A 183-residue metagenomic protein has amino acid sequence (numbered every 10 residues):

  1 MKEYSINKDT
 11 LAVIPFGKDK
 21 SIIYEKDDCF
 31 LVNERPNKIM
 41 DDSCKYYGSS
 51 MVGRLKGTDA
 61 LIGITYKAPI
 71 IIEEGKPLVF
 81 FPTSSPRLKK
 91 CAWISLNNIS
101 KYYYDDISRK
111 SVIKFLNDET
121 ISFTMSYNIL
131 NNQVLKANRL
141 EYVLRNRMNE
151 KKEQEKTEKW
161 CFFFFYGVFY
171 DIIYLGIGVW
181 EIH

Functional and structural regions predicted by a protein language model:
M1-I94, N98-I172, W180-H183: Eukaryotic intrinsically disordered, low-complexity regulatory linkers and tails enriched in Ser/Thr/Pro
